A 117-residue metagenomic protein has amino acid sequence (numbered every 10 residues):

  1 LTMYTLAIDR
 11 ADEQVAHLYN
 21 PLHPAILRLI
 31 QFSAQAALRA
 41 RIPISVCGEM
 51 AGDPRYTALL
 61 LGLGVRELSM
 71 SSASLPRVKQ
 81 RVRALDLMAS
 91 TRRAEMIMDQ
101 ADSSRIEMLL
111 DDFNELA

Functional and structural regions predicted by a protein language model:
L1-A117: Non-catalytic helical/linker scaffolds that mediate oligomerization, partner binding, and domain coupling around large
